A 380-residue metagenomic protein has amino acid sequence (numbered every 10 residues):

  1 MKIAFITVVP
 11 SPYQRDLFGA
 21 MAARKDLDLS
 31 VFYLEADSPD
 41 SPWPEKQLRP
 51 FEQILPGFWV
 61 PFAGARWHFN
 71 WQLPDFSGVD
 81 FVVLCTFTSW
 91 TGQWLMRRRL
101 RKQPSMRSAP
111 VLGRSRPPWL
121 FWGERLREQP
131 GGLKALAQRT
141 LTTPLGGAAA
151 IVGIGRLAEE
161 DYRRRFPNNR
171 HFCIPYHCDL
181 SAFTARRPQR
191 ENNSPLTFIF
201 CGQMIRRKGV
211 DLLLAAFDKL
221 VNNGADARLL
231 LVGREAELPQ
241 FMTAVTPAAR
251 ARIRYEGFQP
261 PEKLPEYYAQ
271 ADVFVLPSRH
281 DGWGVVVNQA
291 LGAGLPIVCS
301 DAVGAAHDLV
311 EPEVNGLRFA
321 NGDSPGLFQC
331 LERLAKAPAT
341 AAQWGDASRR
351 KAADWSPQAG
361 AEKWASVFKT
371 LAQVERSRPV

Functional and structural regions predicted by a protein language model:
S89-W90, P104-S105, S115-A135, G147-A150: A short, histidine- and acid-enriched strand-loop-helix "catalytic/donor-clamping" loop that lines the nucleotide-sugar
L141-R186, N193: Donor nucleotide-sugar binding/catalytic pocket of nucleotide-sugar-dependent glycosyltransferases
Q189-K208, L214-D218, L230: Conserved donor-binding/catalytic core segment of Leloir-type glycosyltransferases
F241-Q259: Nucleotide-activated donor-binding/catalytic signature segment of Leloir-type glycosyltransferases, i.e., the conserved
F258-Q259, E266-A271: Short alpha-helical donor nucleotide-sugar binding micro-motif in glycosyltransferases
R279: Aromatic "clamp/platform" in nucleotide-sugar-dependent glycosyltransferases that forms part of the donor/acceptor
P296-S300, V310: Short hydrophobic beta-strand element within catalytic cores of glycosyltransferases and related nucleotide-activated
E311-E313, L317-S324, R333-P338: Conserved acidic donor-binding segment of nucleotide-sugar-dependent glycosyltransferases
